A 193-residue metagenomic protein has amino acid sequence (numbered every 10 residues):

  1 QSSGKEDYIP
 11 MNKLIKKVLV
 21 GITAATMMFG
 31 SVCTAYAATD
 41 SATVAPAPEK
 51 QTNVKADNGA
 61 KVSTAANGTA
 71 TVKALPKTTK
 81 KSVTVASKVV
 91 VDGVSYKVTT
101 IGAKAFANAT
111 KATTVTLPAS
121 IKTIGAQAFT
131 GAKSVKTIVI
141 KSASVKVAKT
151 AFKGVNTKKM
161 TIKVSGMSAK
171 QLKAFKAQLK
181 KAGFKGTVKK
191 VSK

Functional and structural regions predicted by a protein language model:
Q1-L19: Bacterial Sec-dependent N-terminal signal peptides
G21-G30: Bacterial N-terminal signal peptides
F29-P48: Sec-dependent signal peptide cleavage junction
A42-P76: Short beta-strand/loop segment at the start of cytosolic alpha/beta domains
A60-G68, T78-T100, T110-T123, K133-K146 (+2 more regions): Structural signature of tandem-repeat unit edges
A103-K104, G125-A128, T150-A151: Consensus positions within tandem repeat domains that build extended binding/scaffold surfaces
A151, K170-K185: Short, aromatic/basic amphipathic alpha-helical patches
